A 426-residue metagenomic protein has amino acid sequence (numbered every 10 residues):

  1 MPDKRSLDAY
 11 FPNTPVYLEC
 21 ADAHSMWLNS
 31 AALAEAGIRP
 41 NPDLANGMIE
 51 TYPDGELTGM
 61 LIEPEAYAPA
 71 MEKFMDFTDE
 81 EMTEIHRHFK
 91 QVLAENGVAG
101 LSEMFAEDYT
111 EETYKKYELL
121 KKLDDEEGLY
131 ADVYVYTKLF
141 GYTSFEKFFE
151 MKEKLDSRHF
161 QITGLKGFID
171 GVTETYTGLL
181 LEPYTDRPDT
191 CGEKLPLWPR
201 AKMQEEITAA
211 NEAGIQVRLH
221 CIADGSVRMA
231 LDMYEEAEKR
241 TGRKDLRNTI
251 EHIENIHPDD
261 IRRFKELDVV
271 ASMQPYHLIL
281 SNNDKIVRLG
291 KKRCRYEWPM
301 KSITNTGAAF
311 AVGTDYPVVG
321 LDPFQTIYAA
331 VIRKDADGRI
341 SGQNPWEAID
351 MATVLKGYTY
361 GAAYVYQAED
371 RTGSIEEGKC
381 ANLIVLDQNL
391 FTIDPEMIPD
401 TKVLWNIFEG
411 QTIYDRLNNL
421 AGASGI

Functional and structural regions predicted by a protein language model:
M1-Y134, D156-N211, V331: Catalytic pocket of metal/acid-base enzymes, prominently hydrolases
E19, M104, D132-K138, T163-F168 (+4 more regions): A cross-family glycoside hydrolase active-site/sugar-binding cleft signature
D22, G97, S102-E112, T137-F140 (+2 more regions): Conserved short loop/turn motifs at secondary-structure junctions
A23-H24, E107-Y109, F140-G141, F168-D170 (+3 more regions): Solvent-exposed loop/turn segments at secondary-structure junctions within structured extracellular/periplasmic domains
L123-E127, M151-F160, T241-R243, F264-D268: Acidic (Asp/Glu)-rich catalytic clusters
A131-L139, T143-E153, R158: Extended terminal and domain-junction accessory segments
T208-R218, G225-N248, H252-I253, P258-R262 (+4 more regions): His/Asp/Glu-enriched, well-ordered alpha-helical/loop segment that forms or immediately abuts the divalent-metal
D415-I426: Glycine- and charge-enriched low-complexity intrinsically disordered segments
